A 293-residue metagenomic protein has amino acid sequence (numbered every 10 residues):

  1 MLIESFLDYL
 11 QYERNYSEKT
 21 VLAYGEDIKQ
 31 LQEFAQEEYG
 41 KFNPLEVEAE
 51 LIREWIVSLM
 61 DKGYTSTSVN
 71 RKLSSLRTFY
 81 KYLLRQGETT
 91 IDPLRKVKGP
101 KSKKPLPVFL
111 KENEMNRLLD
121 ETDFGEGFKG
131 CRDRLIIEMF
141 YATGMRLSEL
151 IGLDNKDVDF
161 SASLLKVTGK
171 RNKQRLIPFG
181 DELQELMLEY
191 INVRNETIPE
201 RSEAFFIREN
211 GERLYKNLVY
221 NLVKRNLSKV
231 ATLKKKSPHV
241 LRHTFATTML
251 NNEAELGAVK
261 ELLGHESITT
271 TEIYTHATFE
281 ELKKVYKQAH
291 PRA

Functional and structural regions predicted by a protein language model:
M1-A293: Conserved catalytic core of the tyrosine transesterase superfamily
